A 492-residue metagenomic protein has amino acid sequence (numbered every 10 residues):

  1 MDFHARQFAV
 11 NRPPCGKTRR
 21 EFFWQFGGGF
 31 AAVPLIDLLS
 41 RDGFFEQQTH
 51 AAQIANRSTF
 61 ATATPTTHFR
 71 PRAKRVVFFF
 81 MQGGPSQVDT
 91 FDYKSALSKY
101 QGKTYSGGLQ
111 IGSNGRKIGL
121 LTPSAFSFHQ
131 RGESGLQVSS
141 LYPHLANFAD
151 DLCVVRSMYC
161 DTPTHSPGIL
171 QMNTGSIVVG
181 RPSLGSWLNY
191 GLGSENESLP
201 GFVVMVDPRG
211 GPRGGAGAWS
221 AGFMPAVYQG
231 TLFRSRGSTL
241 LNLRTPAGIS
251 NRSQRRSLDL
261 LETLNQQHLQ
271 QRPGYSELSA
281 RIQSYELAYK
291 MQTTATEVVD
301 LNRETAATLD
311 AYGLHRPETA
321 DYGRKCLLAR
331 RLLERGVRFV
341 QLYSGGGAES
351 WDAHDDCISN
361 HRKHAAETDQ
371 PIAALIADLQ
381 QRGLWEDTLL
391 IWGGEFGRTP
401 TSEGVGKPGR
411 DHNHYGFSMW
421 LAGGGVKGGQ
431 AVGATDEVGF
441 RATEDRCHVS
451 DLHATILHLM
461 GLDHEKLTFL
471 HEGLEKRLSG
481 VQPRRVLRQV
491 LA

Functional and structural regions predicted by a protein language model:
M1-A492: Ligand-binding pockets and gating/stacking loops
